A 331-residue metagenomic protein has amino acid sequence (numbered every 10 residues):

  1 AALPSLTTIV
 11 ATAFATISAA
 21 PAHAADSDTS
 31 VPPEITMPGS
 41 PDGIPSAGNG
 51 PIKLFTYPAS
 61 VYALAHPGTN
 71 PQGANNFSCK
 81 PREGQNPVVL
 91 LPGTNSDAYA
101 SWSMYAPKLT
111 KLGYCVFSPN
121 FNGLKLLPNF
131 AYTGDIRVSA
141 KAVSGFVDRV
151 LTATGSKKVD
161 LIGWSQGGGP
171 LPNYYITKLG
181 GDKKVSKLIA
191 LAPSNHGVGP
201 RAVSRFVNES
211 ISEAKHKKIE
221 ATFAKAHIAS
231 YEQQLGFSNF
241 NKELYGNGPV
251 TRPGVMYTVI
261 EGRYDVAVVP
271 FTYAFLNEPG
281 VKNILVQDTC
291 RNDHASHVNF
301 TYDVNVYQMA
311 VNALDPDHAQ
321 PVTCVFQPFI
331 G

Functional and structural regions predicted by a protein language model:
L3-P4, A13-P107: Flexible, membrane-associating and regulatory peripheral segments of lipid-active enzymes
N86, L90, A100, M104 (+7 more regions): Extracytoplasmic/secreted proteins, especially bacterial periplasmic and envelope-associated proteins
P92, R137-L244: Serine-dependent carboxylesterase/thioesterase catalytic core of lipase-like alpha/beta-hydrolase/SGNH enzymes
G93-D97, P128-I136, A229-S230, H294-F300: Second-shell loop/turn segments in exported
N95, G123-K125, N195: Alpha/beta-hydrolase active-site loop signature
K108-L127: Conserved alpha/beta-hydrolase
S210, V250-G331: C-terminal catalytic-base region of ester-bond hydrolases, centering on the histidine of the charge-relay
